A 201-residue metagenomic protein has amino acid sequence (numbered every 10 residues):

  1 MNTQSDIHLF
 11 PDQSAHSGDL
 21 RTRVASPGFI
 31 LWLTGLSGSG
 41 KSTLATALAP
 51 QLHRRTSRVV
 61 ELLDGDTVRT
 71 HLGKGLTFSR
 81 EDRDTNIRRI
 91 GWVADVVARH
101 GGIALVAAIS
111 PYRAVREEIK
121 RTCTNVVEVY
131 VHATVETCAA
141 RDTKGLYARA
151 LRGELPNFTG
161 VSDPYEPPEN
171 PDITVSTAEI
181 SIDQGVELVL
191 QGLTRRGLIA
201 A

Functional and structural regions predicted by a protein language model:
M1-I30: Extreme N-terminal, non-catalytic leader segments that precede Walker-type/kinase nucleotide-binding cores
L33: Hydrophobic anchor at the beta1->P-loop junction of P-loop NTPases
S37: The conserved Walker
K41: Conserved lysine of the Walker
T46-D95, R99: Conserved substrate/cofactor phosphate-moiety recognition/catalytic segment in nucleotide-dependent phosphotransferases
L62, V126-Y130, D172-T174: Conserved beta-strand scaffold positions in the cores of enzyme catalytic domains, especially in NTP/NDP-utilizing
H71-F78, A94-L151, N157: ATP-dependent NMP and nucleoside kinases share a basic, alpha-helical "lid"
H132, A140-E187, R195-A201: Small-molecule kinase domains that catalyze NTP-dependent phosphoryl transfer to phosphate-bearing small molecules
